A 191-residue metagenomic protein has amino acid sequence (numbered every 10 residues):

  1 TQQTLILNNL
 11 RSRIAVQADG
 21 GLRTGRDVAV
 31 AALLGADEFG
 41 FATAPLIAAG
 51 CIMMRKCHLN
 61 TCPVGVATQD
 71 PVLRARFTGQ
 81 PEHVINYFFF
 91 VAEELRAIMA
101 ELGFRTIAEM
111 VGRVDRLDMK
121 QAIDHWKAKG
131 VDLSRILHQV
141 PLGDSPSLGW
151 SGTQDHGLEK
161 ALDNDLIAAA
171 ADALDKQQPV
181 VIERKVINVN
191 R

Functional and structural regions predicted by a protein language model:
T1-A75, R191: Glycine-rich phosphate/ribose-binding loops and adjacent secondary-structure elements that form binding surfaces
T1-I6, V140-R191: Non-catalytic terminal/interface segments that mediate subunit docking, oligomerization, and allosteric communication
L5, A31, M99-L102, V111 (+1 more regions): Hydrophobic alpha-helix position signal
T24, T106, V186-N188: Alpha-helix N-cap recognition
F39, I47-V114, D118-M119: Active-site or pore-adjacent capping/gating segments
I98, R113, I136, A169 (+1 more regions): Residues that form generic nucleotide/phosphate-binding pockets
F104-A161: Terminal amphipathic helices with adjacent charged low-complexity linkers/tails
